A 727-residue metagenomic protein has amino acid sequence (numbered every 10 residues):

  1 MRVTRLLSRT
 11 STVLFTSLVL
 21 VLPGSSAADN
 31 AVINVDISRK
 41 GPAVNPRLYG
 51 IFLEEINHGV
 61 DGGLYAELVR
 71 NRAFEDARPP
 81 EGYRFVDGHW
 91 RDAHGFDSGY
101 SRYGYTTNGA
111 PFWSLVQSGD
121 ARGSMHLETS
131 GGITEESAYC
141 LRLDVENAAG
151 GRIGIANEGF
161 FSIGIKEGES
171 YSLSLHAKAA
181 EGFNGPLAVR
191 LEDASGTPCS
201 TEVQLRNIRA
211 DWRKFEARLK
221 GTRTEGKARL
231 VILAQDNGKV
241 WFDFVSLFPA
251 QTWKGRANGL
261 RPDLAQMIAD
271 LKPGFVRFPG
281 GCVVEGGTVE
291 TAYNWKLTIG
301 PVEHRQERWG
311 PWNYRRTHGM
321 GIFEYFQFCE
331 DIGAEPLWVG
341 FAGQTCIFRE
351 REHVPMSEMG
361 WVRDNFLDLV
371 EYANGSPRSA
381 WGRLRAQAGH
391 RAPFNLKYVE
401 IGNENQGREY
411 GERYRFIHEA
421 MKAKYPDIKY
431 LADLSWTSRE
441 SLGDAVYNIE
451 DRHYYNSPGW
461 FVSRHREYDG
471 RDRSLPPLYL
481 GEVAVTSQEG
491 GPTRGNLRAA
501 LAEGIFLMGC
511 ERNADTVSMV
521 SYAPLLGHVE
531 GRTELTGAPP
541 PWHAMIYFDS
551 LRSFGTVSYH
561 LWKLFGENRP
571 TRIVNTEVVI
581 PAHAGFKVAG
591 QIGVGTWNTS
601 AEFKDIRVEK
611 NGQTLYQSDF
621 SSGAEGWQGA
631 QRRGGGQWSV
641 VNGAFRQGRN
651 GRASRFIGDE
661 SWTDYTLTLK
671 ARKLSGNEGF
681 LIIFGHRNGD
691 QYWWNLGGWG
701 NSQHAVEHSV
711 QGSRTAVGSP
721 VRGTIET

Functional and structural regions predicted by a protein language model:
A28, R70-A77, L141-L143, A156-L187 (+5 more regions): Extra-cytoplasmic beta-strand recognition segments
N30-A121, G255-G281, N575, P581 (+1 more regions): Extracellular carbohydrate-recognition regions
I33-E75, K220-E225, V231-G319, F326-E330 (+1 more regions): An acidic-aromatic substrate-binding cleft motif
I51, G82-R142, V284-I322, R349-D364 (+1 more regions): Aromatic- and acidic-residue-enriched carbohydrate-binding clefts of CAZyme catalytic domains
E128-G151, G590, G636-S654, Y665 (+1 more regions): Short carbohydrate-recognition loop motifs
A194-E225, P581-K587, V717-T727: Extracellular carbohydrate recognition and processing domains and analogous Trp-centered ligand-binding platforms
Q327-F328, H418-Y430, S441, N448-N568: Catalytic-core region of carbohydrate-active enzymes that cleave or remodel glycosidic bonds
Q647-G712: Secretory/extracellular carbohydrate-interaction modules and structurally similar beta-sandwich "look-alikes"
